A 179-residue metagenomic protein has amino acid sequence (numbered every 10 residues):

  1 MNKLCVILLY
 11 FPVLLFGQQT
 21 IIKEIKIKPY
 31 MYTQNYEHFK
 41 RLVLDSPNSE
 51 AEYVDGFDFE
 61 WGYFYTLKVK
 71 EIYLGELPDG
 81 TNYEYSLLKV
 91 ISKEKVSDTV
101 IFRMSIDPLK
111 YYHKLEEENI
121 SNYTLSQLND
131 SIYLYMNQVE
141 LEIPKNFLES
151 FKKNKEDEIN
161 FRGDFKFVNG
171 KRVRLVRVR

Functional and structural regions predicted by a protein language model:
M1-Q19: Bacterial Sec-dependent N-terminal signal peptides
Q19-E37, T99-S126: Structural detector for short beta-strands of small beta-barrel domains
Y36-P47, D130-V139: Short, basic/aromatic beta-hairpin or loop at an interaction surface
P47-F57: N-terminal post-signal-peptidase region of extra-cytosolic proteins
Y65-L74, K153-G170: Flexible glycine-rich surface loops and low-complexity tracts that mediate binding to linear polymers
P78-V96, K166-R179: OB-fold/S1-family single-stranded nucleic acid-binding modules
N129-I132, F147, F151: Residues lining hydrophobic/aromatic ligand-binding pockets adjacent to catalytic sites
